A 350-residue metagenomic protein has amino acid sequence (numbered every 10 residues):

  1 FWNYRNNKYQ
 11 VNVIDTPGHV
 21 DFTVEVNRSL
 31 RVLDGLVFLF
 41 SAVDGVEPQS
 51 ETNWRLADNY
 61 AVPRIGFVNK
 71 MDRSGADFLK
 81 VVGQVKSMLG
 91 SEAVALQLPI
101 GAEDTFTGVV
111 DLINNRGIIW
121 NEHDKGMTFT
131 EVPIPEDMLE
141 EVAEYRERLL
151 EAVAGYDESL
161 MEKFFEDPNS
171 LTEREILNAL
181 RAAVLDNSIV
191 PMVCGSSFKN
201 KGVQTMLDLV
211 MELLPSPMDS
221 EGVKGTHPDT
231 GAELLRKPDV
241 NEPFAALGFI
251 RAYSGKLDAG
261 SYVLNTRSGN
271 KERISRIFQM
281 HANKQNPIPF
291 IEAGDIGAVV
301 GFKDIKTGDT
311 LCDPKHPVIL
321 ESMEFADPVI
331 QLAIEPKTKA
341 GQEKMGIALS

Functional and structural regions predicted by a protein language model:
F1-S350: Structural and coupling elements of P-loop NTPases
